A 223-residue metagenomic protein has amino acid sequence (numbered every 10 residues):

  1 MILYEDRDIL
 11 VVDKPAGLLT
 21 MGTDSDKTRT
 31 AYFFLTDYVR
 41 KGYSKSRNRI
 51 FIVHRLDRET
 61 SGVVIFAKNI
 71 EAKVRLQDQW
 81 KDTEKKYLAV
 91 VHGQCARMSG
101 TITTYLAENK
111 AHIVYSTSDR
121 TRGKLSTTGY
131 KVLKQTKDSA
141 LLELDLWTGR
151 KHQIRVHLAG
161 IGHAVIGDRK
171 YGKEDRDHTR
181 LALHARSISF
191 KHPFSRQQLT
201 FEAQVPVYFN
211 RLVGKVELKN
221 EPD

Functional and structural regions predicted by a protein language model:
M1-I9, P15-L19, Q153, H157-D223: Pseudouridine synthases involved in rRNA/tRNA modification
M1-T127, K137, A182, V207-K215: RNA pseudouridine synthases
L56, V132-K134, H192: Short, low-complexity Ser/Thr-rich regulatory SLiMs
G100, T104, S126-T128, A140 (+2 more regions): Short beta-strand segments
L142-D145: Short histidine-centered loop motifs in beta-beta connectors
